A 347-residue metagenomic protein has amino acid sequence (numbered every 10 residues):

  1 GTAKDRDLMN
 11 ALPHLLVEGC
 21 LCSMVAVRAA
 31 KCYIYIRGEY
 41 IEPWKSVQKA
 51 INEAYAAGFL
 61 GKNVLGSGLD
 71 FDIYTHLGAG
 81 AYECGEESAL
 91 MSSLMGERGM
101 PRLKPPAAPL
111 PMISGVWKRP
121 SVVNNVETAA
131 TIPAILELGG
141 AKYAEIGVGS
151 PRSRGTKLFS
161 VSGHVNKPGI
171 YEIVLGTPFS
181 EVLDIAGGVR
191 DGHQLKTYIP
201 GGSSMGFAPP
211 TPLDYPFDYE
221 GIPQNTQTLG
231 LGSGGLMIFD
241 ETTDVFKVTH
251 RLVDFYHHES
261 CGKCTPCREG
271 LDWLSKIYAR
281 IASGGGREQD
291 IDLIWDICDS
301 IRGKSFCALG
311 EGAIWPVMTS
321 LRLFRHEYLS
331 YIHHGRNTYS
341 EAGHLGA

Functional and structural regions predicted by a protein language model:
G1-S23, K196-I199, F239-T242: Function-dense linear segments that define catalytic or interfacial modules in macromolecule-processing proteins
K4-L15, P120, N124, V174 (+1 more regions): Short alpha-helix boundary/capping segments
D5-M9, K31-C32, I36, Y40 (+3 more regions): Ferredoxin-type iron-sulfur electron-transfer modules in oxidoreductases and energy-metabolism complexes
H14-V17, L21-G38, G192-K196, L274: Glycine-rich phosphate/pyrophosphate-binding loops and their adjacent beta-strand/loop elements at enzyme active sites
V17-S23, V174-G192: Short amphipathic, charge-patterned alpha-helical segments
C20, G85, V182-L183, C264 (+1 more regions): Buried hydrophobic positions in well-ordered alpha/beta secondary-structure cores of metabolic enzymes
W44-L175, G187: Hydrophobic alpha-helical positions that pack around
G188-G202: Short loop-to-beta-strand transition segments
